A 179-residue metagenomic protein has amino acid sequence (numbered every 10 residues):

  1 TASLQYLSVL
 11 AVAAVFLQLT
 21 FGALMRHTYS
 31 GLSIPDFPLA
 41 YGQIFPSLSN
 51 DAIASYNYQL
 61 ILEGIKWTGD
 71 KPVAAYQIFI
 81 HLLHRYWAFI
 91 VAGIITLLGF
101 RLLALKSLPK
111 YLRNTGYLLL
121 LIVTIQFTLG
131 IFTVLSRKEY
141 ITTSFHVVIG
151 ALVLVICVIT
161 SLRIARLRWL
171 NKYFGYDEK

Functional and structural regions predicted by a protein language model:
T1-K179: Polytopic transmembrane helical bundles with strong interfacial aromatic enrichment
